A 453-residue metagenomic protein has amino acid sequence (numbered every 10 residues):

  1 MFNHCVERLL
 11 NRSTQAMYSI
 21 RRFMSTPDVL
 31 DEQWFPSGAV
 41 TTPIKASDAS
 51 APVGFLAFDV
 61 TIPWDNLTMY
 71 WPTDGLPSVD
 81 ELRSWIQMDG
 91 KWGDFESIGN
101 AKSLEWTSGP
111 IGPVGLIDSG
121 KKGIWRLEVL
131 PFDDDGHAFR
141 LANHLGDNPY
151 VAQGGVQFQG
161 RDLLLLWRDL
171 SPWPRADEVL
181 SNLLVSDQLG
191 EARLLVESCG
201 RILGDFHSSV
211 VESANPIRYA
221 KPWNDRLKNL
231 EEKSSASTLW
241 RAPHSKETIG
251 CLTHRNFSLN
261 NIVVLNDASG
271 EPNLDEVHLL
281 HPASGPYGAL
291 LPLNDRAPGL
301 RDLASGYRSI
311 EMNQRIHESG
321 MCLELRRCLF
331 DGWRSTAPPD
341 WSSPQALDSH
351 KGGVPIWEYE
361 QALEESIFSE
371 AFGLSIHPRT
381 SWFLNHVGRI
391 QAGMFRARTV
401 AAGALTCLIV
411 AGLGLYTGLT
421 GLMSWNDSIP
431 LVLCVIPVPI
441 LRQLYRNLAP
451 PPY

Functional and structural regions predicted by a protein language model:
M1-A49, L76-V79: Short Lys/Arg-enriched alpha/beta "domain-start" segment
S47-R226, L291-H317: Conserved ATP-binding subdomain of kinase catalytic cores across diverse folds
I202, F206-P243, W333, A337 (+1 more regions): Active-site catalytic-loop/activation-segment of kinase and kinase-like phosphoryl-transfer enzymes
Y219-M312, R379-G388: Catalytic activation segment of kinase domains across protein kinase-like and atypical kinase folds
P286-D340, E358-I376: Active-site activation/catalytic loop segments of kinase-like enzymes and analogous catalytic loops in related
S381-L408: Cytosolic-side membrane-insertion boundary helix
A411-L415, I436-N447: Alpha-helical transmembrane segments
Y416-V435: Hydrophobic alpha-helical transmembrane segments
